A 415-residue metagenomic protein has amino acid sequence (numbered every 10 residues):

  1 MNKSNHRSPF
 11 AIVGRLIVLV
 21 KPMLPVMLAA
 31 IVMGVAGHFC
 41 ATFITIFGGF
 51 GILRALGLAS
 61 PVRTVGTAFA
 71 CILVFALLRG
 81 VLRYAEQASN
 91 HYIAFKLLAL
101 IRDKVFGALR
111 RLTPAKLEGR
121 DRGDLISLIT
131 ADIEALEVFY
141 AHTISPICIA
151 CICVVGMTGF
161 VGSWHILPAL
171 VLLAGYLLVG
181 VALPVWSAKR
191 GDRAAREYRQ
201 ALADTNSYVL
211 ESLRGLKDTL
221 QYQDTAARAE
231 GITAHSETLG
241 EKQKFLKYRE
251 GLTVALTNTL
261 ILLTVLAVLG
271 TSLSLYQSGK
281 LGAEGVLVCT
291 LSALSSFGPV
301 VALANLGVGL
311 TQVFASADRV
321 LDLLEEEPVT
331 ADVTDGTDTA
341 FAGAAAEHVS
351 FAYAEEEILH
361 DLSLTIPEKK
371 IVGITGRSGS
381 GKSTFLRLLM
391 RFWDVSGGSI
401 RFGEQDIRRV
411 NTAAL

Functional and structural regions predicted by a protein language model:
M1-A41, P61-T67, E86, N90 (+10 more regions): Membrane-integrated ABC transporters
V18-P25, R111-L117, A131-Y140, I144 (+10 more regions): An intracellular "coupling" helix at the cytosolic face of ABC transporter transmembrane type-1 domains
P22, V26-F39, H142-E197, G270-L281: Transmembrane helices of ABC transporter permease
M27-L82, G162-L167, A283: Transmembrane helix-loop-helix hairpins at lipid-water interfaces of multipass membrane proteins, especially the type-1
R54-A70, F160-G175, R249-D318, L323-L324: Helix-loop-helix
A88-G107, C148-I149, L172-K217, D224 (+6 more regions): Cytoplasmic coupling helices
A293-E355, D394-S396, R401, V410: ABC transporter TMD-NBD coupling linker
T339-L415: ABC-type nucleotide-binding domain
